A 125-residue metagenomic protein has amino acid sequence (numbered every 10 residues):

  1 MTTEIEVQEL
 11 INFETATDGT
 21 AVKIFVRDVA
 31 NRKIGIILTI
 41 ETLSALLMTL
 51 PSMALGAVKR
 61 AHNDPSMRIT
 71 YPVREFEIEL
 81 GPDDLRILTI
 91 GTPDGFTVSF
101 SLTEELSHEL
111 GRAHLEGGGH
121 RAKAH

Functional and structural regions predicted by a protein language model:
M1-H125: Positively charged, low-complexity terminal tracts and the immediately adjacent first secondary-structure elements
